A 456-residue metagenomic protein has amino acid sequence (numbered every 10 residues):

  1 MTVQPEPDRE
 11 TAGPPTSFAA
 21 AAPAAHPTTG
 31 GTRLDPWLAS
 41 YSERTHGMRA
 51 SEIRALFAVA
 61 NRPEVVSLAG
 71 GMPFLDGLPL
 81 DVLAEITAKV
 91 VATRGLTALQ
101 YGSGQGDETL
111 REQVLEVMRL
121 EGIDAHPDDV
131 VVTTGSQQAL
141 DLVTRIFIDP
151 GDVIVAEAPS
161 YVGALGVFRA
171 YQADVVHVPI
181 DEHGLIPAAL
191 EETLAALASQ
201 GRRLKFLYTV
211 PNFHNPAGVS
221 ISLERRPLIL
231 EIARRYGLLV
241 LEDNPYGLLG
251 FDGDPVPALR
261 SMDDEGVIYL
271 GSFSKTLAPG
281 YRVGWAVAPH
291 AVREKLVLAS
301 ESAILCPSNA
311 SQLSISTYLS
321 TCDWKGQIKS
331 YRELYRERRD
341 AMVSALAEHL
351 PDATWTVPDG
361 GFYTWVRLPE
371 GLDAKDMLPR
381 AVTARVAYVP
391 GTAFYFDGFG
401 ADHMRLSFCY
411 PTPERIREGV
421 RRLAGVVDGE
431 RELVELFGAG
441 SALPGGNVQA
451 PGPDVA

Functional and structural regions predicted by a protein language model:
T2-A19, H26-T29, T383, F396-A456: PLP-dependent enzyme catalytic core of the Aspartate aminotransferase-like
T29-P36, R44-G135, L142, S320-T321 (+5 more regions): N-terminal small-domain helix-loop-helix segment of the aminotransferase-like
A92, T97-Y236, G247-I268, Y335 (+2 more regions): Conserved core of the PLP fold type I
A156, H177, V240-E242, I315 (+1 more regions): Hydrophobic residues in well-ordered beta-strands that form the structural core
I268-E333: Conserved core segment of the aminotransferase class I/II
S316, E333-V343, A347, T354-R367: Conserved glycine-rich beta-strand-loop-beta hairpin in the small C-terminal domain of fold type I
L372-M377, E414-E418: Short, conserved charged micro-motifs
